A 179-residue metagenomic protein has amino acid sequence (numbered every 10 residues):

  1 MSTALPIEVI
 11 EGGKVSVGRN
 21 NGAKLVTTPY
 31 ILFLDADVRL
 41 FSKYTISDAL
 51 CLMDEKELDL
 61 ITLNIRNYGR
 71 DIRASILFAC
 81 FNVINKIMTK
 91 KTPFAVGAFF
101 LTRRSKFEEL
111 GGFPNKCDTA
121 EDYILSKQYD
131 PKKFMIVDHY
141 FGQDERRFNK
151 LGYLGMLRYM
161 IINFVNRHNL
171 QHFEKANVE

Functional and structural regions predicted by a protein language model:
M1-E11: Acidic donor-binding segment of Leloir-type glycosyltransferases
I10-V26: Glycine-rich, basic loop-to-helix element that forms the pyrophosphate-binding segment of sugar-nucleotide handling
I31: Short aromatic/hydrophobic "clamp" motif used to bind/position activated sugar donors
K43-R73: Conserved donor NDP-sugar-binding/catalytic core segment of glycosyltransferases
I65-I72, V83-T102: A recurrent flexible, glycine/aromatic-enriched loop bordering the glycosyltransferase active site that acts as
D118-L125: Acidic donor-binding loop at a coil-to-helix junction in glycosyltransferase catalytic cores that engages
S126-G142: Catalytic donor-sugar/metal-binding loop of nucleotide-sugar-dependent glycosyltransferases
V137-Y153: Active-site donor/metal-binding and catalytic loop motifs of nucleotide-sugar-dependent glycosylation enzymes
